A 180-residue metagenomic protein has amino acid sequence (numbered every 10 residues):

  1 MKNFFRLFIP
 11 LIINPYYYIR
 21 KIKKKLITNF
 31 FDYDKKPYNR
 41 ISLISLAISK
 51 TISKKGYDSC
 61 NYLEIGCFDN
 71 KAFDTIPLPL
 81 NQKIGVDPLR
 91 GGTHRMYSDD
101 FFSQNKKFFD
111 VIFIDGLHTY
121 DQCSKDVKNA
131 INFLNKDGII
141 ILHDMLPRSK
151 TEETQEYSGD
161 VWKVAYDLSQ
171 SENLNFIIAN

Functional and structural regions predicted by a protein language model:
M1-F113, L117-N180: A short alpha-helical cap/connector motif
